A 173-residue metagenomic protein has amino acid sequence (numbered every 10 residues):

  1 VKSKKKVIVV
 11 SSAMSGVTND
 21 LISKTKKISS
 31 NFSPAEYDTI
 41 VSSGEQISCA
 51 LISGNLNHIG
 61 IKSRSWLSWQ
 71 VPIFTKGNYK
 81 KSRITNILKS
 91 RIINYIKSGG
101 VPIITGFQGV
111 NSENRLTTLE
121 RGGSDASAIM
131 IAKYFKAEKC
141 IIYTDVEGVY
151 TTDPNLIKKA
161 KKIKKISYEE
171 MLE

Functional and structural regions predicted by a protein language model:
V1-E173: Nucleotide/pyrophosphate-binding catalytic subdomain
